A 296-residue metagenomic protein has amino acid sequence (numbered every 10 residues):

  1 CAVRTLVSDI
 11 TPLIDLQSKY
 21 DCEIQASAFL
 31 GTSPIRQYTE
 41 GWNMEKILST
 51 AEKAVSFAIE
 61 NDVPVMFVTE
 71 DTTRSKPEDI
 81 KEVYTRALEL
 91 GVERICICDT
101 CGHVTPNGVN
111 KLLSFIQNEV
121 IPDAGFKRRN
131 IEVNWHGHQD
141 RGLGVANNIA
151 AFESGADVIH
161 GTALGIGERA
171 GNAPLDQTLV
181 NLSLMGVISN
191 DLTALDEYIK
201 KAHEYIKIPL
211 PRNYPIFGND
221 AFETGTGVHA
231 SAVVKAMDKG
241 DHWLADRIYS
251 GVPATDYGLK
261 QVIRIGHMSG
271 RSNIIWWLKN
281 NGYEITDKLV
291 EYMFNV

Functional and structural regions predicted by a protein language model:
C1-A2: A glycine-rich helix N-cap at a beta->alpha junction
L6, I10, M44-A51, I80 (+9 more regions): Generic structural signal for well-ordered, non-membrane alpha-helical segments in soluble metabolic enzymes
V7-V133, I149-S154: Alpha/beta enzyme core
L16-Y20, A54-F57, N61, R86-L90 (+7 more regions): Change "in soluble alpha/beta enzymes" to "in soluble alpha/beta proteins
E45, R74, H138-Q139, S189 (+1 more regions): Residue-level marker of alpha-helix boundaries and capping positions
T72-T73, C101, D140, G165-I166 (+1 more regions): Conserved beta-strand edge residues that scaffold enzyme active sites
V104-P106, K111-K239: Catalytic alpha/beta core domains of metabolic enzymes, predominantly
I188-V296: A mid-to-C-terminal "edge-of-domain" accessory segment
